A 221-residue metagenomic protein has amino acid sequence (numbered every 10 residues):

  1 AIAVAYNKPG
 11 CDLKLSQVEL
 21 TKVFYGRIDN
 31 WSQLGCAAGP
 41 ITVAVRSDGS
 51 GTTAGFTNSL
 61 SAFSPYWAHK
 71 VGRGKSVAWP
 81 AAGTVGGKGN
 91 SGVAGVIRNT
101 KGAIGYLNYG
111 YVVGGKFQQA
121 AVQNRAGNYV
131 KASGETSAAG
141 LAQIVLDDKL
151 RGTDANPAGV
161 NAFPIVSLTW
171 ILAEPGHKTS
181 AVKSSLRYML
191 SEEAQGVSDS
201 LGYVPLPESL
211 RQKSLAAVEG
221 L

Functional and structural regions predicted by a protein language model:
A1-L221: Flexible loop/hinge segments at secondary-structure junctions
